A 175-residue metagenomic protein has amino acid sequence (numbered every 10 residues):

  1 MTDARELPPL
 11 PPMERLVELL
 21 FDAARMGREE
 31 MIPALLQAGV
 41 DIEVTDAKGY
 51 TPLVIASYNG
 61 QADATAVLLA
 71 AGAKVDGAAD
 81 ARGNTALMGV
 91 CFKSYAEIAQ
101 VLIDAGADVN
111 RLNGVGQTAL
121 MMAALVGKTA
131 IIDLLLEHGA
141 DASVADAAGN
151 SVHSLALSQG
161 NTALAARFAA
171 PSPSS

Functional and structural regions predicted by a protein language model:
M1-A38, A47-Y50, A70, P173-S175: Intrinsically disordered, low-complexity regulatory segments in ankyrin-centric signaling systems
M1-L19, A105, E137-D141, A147-S175: Ankyrin-repeat-protein effector appendages
M13, D46, A79-D80, N113 (+1 more regions): Ankyrin repeat boundary/linker residues
L16, G49, R82-G83, G116 (+1 more regions): Start-of-repeat signature of ankyrin repeats
D22-G27, I55-Q61, G89-Y95, M122-K128 (+1 more regions): Ankyrin repeat A-helix N-terminal signature
R28-L36, Q61-L69, Y95-I103, K128-L136 (+1 more regions): Ankyrin repeat structural motif
I42, V75-D76, V109, A142: Ankyrin-repeat inter-repeat connecting loop/turn
G77-D104: Alpha-helical adaptor scaffolds
